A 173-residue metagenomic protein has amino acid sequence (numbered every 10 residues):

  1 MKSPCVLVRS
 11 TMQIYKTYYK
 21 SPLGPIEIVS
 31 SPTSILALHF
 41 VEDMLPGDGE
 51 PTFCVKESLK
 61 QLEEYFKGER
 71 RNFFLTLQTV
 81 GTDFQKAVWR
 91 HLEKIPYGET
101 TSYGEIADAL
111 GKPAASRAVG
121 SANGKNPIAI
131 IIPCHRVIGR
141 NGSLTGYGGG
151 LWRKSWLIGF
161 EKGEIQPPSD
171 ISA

Functional and structural regions predicted by a protein language model:
K2-A114, F160, E164-A173: Basic nucleic-acid-binding alpha-helical/helix-turn surface characteristic of O6-alkylguanine DNA
F73-L77, V119, L144-Y147: Short clusters of hydrophobic/aromatic residues that line enzyme substrate/ligand-binding pockets
P96, P127-I130, G142: Histidine- and aromatic-rich ligand-binding microenvironments
D108, I130, G146: Conserved SAM-binding loop
R117-N126: Regulatory, non-catalytic segments
I130-V137: Short Lys/Arg-enriched helix C-cap and helix-to-coil transition segments that create basic nucleic-acid-contact patches
N141-A173: …primarily DNA-binding HTH/wHTH and HhH modules…
